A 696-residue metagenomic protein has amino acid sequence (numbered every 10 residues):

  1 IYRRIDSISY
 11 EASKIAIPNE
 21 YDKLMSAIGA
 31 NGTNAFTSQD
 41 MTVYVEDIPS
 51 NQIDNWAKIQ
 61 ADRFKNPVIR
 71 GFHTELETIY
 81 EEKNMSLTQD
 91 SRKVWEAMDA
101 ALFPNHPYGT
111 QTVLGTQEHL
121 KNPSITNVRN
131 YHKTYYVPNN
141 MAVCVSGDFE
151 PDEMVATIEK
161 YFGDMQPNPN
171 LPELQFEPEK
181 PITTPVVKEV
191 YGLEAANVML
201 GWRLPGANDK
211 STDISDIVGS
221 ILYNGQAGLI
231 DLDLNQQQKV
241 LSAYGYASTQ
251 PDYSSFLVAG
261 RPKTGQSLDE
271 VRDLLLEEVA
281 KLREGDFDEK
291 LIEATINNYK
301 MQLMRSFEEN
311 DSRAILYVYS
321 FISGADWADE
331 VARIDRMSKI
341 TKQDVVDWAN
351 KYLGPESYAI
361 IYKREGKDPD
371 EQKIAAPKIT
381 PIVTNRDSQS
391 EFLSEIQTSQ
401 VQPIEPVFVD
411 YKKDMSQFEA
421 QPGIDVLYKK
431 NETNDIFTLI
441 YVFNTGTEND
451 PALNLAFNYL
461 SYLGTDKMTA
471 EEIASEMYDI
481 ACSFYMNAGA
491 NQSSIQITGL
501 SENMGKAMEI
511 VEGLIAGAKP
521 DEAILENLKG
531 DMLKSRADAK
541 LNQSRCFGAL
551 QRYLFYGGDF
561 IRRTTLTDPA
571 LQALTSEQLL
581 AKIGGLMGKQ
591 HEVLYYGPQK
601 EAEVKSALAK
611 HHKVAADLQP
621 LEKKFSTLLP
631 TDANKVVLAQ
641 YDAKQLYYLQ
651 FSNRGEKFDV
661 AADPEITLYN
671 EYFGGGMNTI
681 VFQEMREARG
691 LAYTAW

Functional and structural regions predicted by a protein language model:
I1-D62, K93-E118, N140-S146, A195-G206 (+12 more regions): M16 family metallopeptidases and their MPP-like homologs
D62-I69, F162-P169, L276-F287, G513-E522 (+1 more regions): A common structural junction motif
Y80-T88, E177-E189, T295-S306, I497-S501 (+2 more regions): Short, conserved secondary-structure transition motifs
L120-S124, L571-T575: Short, charged, amphipathic alpha-helices and their helix-cap/turn boundaries
E150-V190, N197, D231-L232, M304 (+5 more regions): Proteolytic maturation boundary segments
T212-D213, P664: Zinc-dependent metallopeptidase catalytic helix centered on the HExxH motif and its immediate flanking segment
